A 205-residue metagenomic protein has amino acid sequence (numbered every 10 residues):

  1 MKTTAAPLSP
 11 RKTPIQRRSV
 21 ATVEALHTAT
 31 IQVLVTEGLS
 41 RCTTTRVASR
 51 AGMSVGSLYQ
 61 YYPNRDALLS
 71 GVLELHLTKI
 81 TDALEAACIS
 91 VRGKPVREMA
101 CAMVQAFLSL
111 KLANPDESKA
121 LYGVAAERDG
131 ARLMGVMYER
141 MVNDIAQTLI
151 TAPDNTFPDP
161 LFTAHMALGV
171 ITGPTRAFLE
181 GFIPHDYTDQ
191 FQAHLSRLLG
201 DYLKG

Functional and structural regions predicted by a protein language model:
M1-A21: N-terminal intrinsically disordered/low-complexity leader segments
K2, S118-G123, A131, I150-L198: Hydrophobic/aromatic-rich alpha-helical bundle segments in the mid-to-C-terminal region
S19-T30, V47, V72-L84: Generic hydrophobic, amphipathic alpha-helix propensity
V23, T44, D66, S70 (+5 more regions): Short, structured helix-loop boundary elements
A25, A29, V33-A67: Helix-turn-helix
A29-V33, L110, V170: Short amphipathic alpha-helical elements of helix-turn-helix/winged-helix folds
L75-L84, E98-C101, Q105, S109-D116 (+4 more regions): Amphipathic alpha-helical packing segments from all-alpha helical-bundle domains
A86-I89, A120-R128: Short linear capping/connector segments at secondary-structure termini
